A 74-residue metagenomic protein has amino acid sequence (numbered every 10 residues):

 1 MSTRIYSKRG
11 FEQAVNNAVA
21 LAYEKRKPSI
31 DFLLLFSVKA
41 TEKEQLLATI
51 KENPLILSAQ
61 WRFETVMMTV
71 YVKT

Functional and structural regions predicted by a protein language model:
M1-L34: An N-terminal amphipathic alpha-helical segment
N16, L46, E64-M68: Short amphipathic alpha-helical "recognition" segments used for binding
P28-W61: Short, hydrophobic/π-rich interface segment
P54-T74: C-terminal edge-of-domain segments
